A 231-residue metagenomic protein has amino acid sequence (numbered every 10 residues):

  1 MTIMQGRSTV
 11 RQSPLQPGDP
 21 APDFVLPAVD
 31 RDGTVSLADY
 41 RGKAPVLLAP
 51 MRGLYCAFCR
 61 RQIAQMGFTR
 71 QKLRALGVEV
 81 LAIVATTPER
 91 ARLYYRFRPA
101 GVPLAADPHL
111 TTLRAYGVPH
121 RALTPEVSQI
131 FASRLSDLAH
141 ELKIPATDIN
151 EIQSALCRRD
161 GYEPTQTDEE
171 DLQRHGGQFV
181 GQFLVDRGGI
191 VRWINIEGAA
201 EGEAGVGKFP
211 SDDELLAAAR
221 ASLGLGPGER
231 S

Functional and structural regions predicted by a protein language model:
T2-A38: N-terminal "domain-start" segment that seeds a small globular fold
M4-Q5, A155-Q166, R220-P227: Short, positively charged
P22, L47, F179-G181: Short loop/turn microsegments at loop-to-beta-strand junctions
V35-G67, E79-V80: Short active-site neighborhood of thiol/selenol oxidoreductases, capturing the structured segment around
P50, I83, V185: Catalytic metal- and UDP-sugar-binding loop of GT-A-like glycosyltransferases, i.e., residues flanking the conserved
Q62-A115: Structural microenvironment flanking redox-active thiols in thiol-disulfide oxidoreductases
D107-G202: Thiol/selenol-based redox catalytic cores and closely related redox-interacting motifs
G198-G224: A short, polar/charged loop-to-alpha-helix boundary motif
